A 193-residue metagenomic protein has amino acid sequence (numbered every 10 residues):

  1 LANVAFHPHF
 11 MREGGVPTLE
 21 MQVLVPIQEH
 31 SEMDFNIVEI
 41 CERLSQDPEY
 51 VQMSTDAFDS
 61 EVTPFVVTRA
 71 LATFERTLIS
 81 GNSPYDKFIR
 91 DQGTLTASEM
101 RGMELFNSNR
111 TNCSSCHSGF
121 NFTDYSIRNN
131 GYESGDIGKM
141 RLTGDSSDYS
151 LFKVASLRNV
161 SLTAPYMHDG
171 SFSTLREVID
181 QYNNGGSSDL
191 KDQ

Functional and structural regions predicted by a protein language model:
L1-Q193: Periplasmic c-type cytochrome electron-transfer domains
